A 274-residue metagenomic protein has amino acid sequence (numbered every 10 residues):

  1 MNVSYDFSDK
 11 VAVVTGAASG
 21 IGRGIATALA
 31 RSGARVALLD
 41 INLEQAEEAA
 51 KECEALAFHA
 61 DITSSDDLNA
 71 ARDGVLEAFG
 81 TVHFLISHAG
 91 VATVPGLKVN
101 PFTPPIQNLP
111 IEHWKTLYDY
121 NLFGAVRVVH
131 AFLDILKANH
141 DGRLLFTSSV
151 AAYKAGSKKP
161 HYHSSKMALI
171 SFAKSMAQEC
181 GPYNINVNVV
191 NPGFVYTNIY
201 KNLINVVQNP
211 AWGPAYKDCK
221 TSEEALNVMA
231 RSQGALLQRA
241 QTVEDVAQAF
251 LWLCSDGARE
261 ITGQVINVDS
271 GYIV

Functional and structural regions predicted by a protein language model:
Y5-V36: Canonical Rossmann dinucleotide-binding motif of NAD(H)/NADP(H)-dependent dehydrogenases/reductases, specifically
V91, I106-V126, L145, Y162 (+1 more regions): Catalytic Tyr-X3-Lys loop
G96-I106, P110-K115, R231: Substrate-binding pocket helix/loop in short-chain dehydrogenase/reductase
V126, D141, L236-V268, I273: C-terminal substrate-recognition "lid" of short-chain dehydrogenase/reductases
V129, S165, A173: Active-site helix of classical SDR
D134, Q178-E179, R259: Alpha-helical segment proximal to the catalytic Tyr-Lys
S149: Residue(s) in the substrate-gating loop at a strand-loop-helix junction that position the organic substrate next
G181, N186, I261-G263: Short, small/polar-rich loop/turn modules that mediate ligand/substrate recognition or access, typified
